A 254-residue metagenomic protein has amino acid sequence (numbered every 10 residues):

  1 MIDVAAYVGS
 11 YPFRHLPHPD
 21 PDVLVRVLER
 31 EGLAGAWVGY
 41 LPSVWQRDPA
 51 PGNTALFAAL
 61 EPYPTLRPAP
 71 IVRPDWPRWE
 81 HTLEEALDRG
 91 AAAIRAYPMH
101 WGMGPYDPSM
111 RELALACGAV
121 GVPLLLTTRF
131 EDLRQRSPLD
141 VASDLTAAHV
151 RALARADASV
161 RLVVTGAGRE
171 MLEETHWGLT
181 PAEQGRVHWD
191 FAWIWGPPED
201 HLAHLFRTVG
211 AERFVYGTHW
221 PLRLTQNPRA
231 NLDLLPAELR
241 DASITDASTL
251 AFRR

Functional and structural regions predicted by a protein language model:
M1-V4, W37-Y40, A69-I71, R95 (+3 more regions): Active-site neighborhood of phospho(di)ester-bond hydrolases with catalytic His/Asp-centered motifs
I2-V8, H18-G35, T208-V215, L222-R254: Mid-to-C-terminal alpha-helical segments outside catalytic/metal-binding sites
A5-Y11, T127, G166: Histidine-centered divalent metal-coordination motifs
Y7-Y11, P19, R30-W37, Y63 (+2 more regions): Active-site gating loops and adjacent loop-to-helix segments of metal-dependent hydrolytic enzymes
P12-P19, S43-A50, V72-E80, W101-P108 (+4 more regions): Acidic-and-aromatic substrate-binding clefts and catalytic sites of carbohydrate-active enzymes
V23-V27, G52-A59, T82-A86, S109-L113 (+4 more regions): A general structural detector for well-ordered alpha-helical segments in enzyme core domains, enriched
A34, R47-D132: Active-site gating/metal-coordination segments in enzymes
A93, Y106-V215: Catalytic pocket-lining loop regions of alpha/beta-barrel enzymes, especially the amidohydrolase/enolase/GH5 lineages
